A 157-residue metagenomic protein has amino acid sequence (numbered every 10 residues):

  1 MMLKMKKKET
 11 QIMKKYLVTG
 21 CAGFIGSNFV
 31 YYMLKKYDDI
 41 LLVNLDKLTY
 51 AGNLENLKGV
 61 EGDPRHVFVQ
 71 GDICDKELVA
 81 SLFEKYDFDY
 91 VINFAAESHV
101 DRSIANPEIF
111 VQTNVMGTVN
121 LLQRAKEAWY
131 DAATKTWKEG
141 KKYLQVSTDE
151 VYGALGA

Functional and structural regions predicted by a protein language model:
K4-A157: N-terminal Rossmann-like NAD(P)+-binding domain of SDR-like oxidoreductases, especially those catalyzing
